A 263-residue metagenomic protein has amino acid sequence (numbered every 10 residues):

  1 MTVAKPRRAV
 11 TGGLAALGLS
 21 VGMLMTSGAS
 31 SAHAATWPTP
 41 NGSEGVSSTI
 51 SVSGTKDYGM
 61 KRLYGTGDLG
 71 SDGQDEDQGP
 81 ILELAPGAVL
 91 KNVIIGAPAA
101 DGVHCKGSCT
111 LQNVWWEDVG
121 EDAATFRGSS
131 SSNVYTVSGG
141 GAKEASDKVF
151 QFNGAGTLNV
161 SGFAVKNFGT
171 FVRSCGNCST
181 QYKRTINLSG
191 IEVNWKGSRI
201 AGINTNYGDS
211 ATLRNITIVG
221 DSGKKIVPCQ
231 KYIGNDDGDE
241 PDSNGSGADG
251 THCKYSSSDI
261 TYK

Functional and structural regions predicted by a protein language model:
M1-H33: Secretory targeting and sorting signals
G12, L17, S43, D75-D77 (+2 more regions): Preference for short coil/turn "hinge" residues that link or interrupt alpha-helices
A29-H33, T55, G73: Serine/proline-rich low-complexity intrinsically disordered segments, especially terminal tails, linkers
A35-I50, R62-Q74, V103-G120, T125-K263: Extracellular beta-rich repeat passengers
S53-K56, M60-T66, E76-D101, Q112: LRR N-terminal entry segment and analogous cap-like coil->beta motifs
